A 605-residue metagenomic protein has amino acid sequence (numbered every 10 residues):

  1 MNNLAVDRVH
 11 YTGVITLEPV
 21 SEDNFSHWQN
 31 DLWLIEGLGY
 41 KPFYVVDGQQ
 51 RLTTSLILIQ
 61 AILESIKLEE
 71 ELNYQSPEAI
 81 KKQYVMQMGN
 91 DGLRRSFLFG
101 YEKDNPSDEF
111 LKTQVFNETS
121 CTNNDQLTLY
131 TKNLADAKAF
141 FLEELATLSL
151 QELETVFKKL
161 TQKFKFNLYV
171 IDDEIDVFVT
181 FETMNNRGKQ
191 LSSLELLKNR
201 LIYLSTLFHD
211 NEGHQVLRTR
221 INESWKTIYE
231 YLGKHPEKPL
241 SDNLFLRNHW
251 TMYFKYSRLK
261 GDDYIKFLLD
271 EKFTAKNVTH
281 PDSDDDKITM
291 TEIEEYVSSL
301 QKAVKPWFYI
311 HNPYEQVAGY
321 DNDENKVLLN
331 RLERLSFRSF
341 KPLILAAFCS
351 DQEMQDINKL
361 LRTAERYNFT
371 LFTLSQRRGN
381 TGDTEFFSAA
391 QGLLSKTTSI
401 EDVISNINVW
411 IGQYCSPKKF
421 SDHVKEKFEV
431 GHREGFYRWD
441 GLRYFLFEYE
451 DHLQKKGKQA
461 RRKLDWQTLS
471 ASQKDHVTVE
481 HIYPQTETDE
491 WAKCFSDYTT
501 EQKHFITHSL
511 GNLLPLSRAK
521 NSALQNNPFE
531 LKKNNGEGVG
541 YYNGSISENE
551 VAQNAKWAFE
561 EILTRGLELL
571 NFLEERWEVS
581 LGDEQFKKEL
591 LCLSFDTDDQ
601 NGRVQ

Functional and structural regions predicted by a protein language model:
M1-G261, N526-N527, L531-T564, E568-K587 (+1 more regions): Glycine- and hydrophobic-rich flexible loops that cap the catalytic core of alpha/beta enzyme folds
M1-N2, L150-E154, F164-K165, K326-N330 (+2 more regions): Short alpha-helical segments and helix-capping/turn motifs at coil-helix boundaries
N2-K41, I404-A552, L573: Betabetaalpha-Me/HNH-type nuclease active-site subdomain
V9-L38, L150-K158, P306-D323, R331 (+2 more regions): Active-site-adjacent bridging/hinge elements
L38, Y44-R51, V156-T161, Y169-D176 (+7 more regions): Secondary-structure capping and boundary motifs in well-ordered enzyme cores
S65-E69, G188, C349-I357, D451-A460: Short helix-capping/linker segments at secondary-structure and domain boundaries
L194-L197, L204-H452, Q553, C592-V604: A cross-family structural signal marking well-folded subdomains
